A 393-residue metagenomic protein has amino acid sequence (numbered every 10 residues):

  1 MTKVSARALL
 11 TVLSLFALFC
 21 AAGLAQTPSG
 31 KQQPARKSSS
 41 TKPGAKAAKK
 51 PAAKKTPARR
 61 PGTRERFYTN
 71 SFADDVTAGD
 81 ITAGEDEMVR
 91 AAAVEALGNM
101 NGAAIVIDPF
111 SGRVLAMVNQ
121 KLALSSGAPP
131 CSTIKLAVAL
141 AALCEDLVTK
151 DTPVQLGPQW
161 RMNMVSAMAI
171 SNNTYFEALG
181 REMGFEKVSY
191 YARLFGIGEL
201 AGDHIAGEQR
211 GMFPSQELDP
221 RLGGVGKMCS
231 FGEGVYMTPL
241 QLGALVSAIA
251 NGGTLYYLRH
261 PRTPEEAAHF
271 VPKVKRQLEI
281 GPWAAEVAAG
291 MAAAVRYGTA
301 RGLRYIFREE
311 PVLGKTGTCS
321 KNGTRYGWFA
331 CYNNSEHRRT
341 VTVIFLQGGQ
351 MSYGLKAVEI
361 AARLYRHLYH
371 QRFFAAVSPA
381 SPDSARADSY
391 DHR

Functional and structural regions predicted by a protein language model:
M1-L10: Bacterial N-terminal signal peptides that target proteins for export
L10-C20: Bacterial N-terminal signal peptides
A25-I105, E336, F374-R393: Extracytoplasmic/periplasmic proteins that interact with beta-lactams or build/remodel peptidoglycan
V76, D80, N101-A116, S126 (+3 more regions): Beta-lactam-recognizing serine transpeptidase/beta-lactamase-like catalytic domain environment
Q120-L124: A short acidic/small-residue loop/turn micro-motif
C131-L140: Active/ligand-binding-proximal structured segments within catalytic/core domains that scaffold catalytic residues
L242, Y353-Y365: Short, charged, low-complexity patches
A250, V295, A362-Y369, F373: Short amphipathic alpha-helical signal-transduction/dimerization elements
